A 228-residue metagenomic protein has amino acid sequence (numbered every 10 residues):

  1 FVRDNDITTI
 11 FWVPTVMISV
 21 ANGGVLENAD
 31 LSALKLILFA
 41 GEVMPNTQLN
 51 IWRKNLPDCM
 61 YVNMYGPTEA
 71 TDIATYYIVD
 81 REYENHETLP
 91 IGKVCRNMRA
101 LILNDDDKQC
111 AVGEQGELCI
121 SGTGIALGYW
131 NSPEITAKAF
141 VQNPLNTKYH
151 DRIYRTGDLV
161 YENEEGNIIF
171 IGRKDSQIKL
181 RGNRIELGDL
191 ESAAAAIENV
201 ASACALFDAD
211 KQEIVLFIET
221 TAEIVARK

Functional and structural regions predicted by a protein language model:
F1-P90, R99, N104-Q109: Adenylate-forming
M60-N63, T75-K228: AMP-dependent adenylate-forming
